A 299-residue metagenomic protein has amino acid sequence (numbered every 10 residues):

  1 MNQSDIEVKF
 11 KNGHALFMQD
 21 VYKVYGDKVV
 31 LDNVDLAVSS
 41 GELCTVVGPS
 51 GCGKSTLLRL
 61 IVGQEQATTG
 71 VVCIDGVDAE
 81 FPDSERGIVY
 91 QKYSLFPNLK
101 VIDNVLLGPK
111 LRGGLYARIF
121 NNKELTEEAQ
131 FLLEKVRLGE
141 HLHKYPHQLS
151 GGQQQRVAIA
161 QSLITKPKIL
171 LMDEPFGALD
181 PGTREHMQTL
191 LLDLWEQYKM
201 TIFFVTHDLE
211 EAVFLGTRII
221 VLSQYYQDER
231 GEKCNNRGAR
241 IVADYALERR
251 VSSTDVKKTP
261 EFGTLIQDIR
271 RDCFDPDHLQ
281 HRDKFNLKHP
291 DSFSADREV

Functional and structural regions predicted by a protein language model:
I6, V77, L106, F120-H141 (+1 more regions): Conserved ABC ATPase "signature" region
V47-P49: The feature captures the beta-strand-to-loop junction immediately N-terminal to the Walker
V62: Helix-to-loop junction immediately C-terminal to a conserved catalytic motif
G70-P82: Conserved ABC transporter NBD signature motif
I102-L111, L142: Short helical segment in ABC ATPase nucleotide-binding domains corresponding to the A-loop/adjacent helical element
Y145-L149, Q153: Conserved ABC ATPase signature
I164-K168: A short, proline-enriched helix->beta-strand linker immediately N-terminal to the Walker B motif in ABC-type P-loop
